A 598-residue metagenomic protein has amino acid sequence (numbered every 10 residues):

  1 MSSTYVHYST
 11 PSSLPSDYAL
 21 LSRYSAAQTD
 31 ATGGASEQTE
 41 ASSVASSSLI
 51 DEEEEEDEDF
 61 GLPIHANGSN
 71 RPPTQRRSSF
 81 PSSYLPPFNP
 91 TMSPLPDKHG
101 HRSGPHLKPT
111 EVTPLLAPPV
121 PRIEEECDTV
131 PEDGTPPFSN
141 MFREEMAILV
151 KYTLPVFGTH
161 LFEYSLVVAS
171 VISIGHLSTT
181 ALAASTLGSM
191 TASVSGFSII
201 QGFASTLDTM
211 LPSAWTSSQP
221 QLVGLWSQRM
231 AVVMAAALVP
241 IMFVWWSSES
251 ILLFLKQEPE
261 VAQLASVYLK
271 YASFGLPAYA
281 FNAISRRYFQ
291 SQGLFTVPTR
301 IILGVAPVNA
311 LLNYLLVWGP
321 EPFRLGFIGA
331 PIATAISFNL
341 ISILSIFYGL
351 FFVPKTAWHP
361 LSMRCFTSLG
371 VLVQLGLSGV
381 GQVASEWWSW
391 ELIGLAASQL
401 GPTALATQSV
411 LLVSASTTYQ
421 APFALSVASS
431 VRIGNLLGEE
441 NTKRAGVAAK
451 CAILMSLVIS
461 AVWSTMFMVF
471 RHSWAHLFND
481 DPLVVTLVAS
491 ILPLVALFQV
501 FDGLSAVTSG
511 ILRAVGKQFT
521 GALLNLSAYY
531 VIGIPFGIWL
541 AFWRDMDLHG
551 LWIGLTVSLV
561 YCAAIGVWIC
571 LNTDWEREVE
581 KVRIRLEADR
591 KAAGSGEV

Functional and structural regions predicted by a protein language model:
G68, F80-Y84, M92-L95, R102-L116 (+4 more regions): Interhelical loop/hinge segments that connect adjacent transmembrane helices in multipass membrane
M141-Y152, I174-V194, S217-L222, W226 (+8 more regions): Interfacial/gating helices of multi-pass transporter permease domains
F142, T296, A306-I343, V485-T486 (+3 more regions): Membrane-interface helix-loop junctions in multi-pass transport and translocation proteins
K151-S170, V305, T334-I341, S345 (+3 more regions): Transmembrane helical elements of multi-pass membrane transporters/channels
Y164-A183, L252-P259, L315-L325, V380 (+5 more regions): Helix-terminus/linker motif at the lipid-water interface of multi-pass membrane proteins
V171, L182-M242, W246, N282-S291 (+5 more regions): Small-residue-rich hydrophobic transmembrane alpha-helices
S195, F243-V244, P259-S285, R300 (+6 more regions): Alpha-helical transmembrane segments of multi-pass membrane proteins
L252-A272, L400-A406, F470-V495, R583-A588: Interfacial segments at transmembrane-helix termini and the short loops linking adjacent helices
